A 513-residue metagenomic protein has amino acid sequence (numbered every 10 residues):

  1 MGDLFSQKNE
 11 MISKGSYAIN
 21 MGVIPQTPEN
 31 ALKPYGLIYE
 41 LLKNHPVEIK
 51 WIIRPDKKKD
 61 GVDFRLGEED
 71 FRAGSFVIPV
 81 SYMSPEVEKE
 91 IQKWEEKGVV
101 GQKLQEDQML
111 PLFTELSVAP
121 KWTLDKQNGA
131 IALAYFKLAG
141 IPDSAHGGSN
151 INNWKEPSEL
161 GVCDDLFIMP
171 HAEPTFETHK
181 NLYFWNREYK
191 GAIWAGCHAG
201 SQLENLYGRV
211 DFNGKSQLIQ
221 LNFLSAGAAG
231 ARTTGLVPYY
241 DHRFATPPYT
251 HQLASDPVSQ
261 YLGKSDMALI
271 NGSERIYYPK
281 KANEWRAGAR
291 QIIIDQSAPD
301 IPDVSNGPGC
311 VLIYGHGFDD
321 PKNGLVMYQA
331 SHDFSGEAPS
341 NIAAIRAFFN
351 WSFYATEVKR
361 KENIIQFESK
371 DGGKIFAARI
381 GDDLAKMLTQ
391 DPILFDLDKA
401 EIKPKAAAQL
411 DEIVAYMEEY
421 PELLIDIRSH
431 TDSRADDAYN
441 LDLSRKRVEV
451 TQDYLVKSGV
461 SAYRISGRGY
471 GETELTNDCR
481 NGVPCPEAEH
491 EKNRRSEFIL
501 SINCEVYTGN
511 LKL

Functional and structural regions predicted by a protein language model:
M1-Q7: Bacterial Sec-dependent N-terminal signal peptides
K8-I12, Y17-G22, P28, K58-K89 (+2 more regions): Helical hinge/lid and interdomain linker segments adjacent to catalytic or ligand-binding clefts that mediate domain
N9-M21, P25-D70, K93, K97-E115 (+4 more regions): Extracellular ligand-binding/catalytic regions of CAZymes and related secreted enzymes and adhesion modules
K14-G15, H45-V47, V118-W122, A139-S144 (+7 more regions): Loop/turn elements at helix/coil->beta-strand transitions in domains of secreted/extracellular proteins
K33-E40, E86-K89, K93, I131 (+6 more regions): Extracytoplasmic/secreted proteins, especially bacterial periplasmic and envelope-associated proteins
A195, G200-P308, L312, D319-P321: An acidic, glycine-rich "communication" segment
K370-L424, Y463, E487, L500-L513: Periplasmic peptidoglycan-binding/tethering modules of Gram-negative envelope proteins
A407, H430-L511: Periplasmic OmpA-like peptidoglycan-binding domain that tethers envelope proteins to the cell wall
